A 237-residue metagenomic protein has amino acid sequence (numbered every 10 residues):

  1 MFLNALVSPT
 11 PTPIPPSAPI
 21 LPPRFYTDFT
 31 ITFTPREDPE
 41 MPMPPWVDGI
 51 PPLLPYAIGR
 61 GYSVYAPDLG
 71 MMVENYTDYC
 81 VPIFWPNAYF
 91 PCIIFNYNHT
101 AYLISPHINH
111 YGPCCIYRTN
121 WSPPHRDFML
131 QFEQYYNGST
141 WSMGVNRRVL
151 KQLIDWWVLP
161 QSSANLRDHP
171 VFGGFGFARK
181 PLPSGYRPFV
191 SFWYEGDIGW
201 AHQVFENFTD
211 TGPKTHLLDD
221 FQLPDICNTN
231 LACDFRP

Functional and structural regions predicted by a protein language model:
M1-M71, I108-P113, T119, Y136-V149 (+2 more regions): N-terminal leader/targeting segments and the immediate start of mature chains
L3-P16, S139, L166-V171, A178-P237: Non-transmembrane domains of secretory- and envelope-associated proteins
P15-Y26, H125, N146, L150 (+3 more regions): Alpha-helix initiation/capping motif
P22-R24, Y62-V73, Y89-A101, L150-I154 (+2 more regions): Short, solvent-exposed coil/turn segments at beta-strand boundaries
F29-I31, G49, V73-Y79, Q152-H169 (+1 more regions): Short beta-strand segments that buttress and anchor functional surface loops
L53-E133, W193-H202: An acidic-aromatic
H107-Y111, W121-F128, V145-L150, S162-H169 (+2 more regions): Exposed regions on extracellular, virion, or secretory-pathway luminal proteins
D127-Q152, W156, V204-T215: Short acidic, Pro/Gly- and aromatic-enriched capping/linker segments at domain boundaries
